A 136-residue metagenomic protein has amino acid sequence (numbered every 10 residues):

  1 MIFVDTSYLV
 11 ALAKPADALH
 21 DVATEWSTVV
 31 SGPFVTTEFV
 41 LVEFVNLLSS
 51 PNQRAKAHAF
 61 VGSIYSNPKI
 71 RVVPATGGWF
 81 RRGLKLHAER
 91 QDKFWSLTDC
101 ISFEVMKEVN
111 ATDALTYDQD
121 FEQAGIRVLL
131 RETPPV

Functional and structural regions predicted by a protein language model:
M1, F103, K107-V136: Acidic, PIN/NYN-like endoribonuclease modules and their adjacent C-terminal/linker elements
M1-T36, S49-G62, E132-V136: Short, well-structured N-terminal submotif of metal-dependent ribonuclease cores
Y8-L9, E43-F44, R82: A general alpha-helix detector
L12, V29-V30, L47-P51, N67-R71 (+1 more regions): Alpha-helix C-capping/helix-to-loop hinge sites
E38-F39, D99, D118-Q119: Short secondary-structure boundary segments
I64-G77, L84, R90-D92, F121-V136: Short acidic, glycine/proline-enriched helix-loop-strand junctions
R71-D113: Active-site neighborhoods of divalent-metal-dependent phosphate/nucleic-acid chemistry enzymes
